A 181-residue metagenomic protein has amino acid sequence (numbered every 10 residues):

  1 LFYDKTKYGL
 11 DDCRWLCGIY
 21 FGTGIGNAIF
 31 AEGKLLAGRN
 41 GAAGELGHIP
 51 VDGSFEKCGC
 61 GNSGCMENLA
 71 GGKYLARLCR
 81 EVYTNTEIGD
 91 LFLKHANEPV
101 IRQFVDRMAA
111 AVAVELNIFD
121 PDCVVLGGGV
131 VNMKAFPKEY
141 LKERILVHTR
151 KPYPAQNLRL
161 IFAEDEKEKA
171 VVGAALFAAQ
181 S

Functional and structural regions predicted by a protein language model:
F2-D12, L35, P50-K57, N62-S181: ATP-binding/phosphotransfer module of carbohydrate and carboxylate kinases, centering on a glycine-rich
L16-Y20, G26, V125: Short glycine-aspartate micro-motif
G22-G24, V130-V131: Short glycine-rich anion-binding loops that position phosphate/pyrophosphate groups of nucleotides and phosphorylated
I25-G26, K57: Histidine-centered metal-chelating micro-motifs
N27-A28, A109: Small-residue (primarily alanine) positions within well-ordered alpha-helices, especially packing/interaction faces
A31-E32: A cytosolic small-molecule/anion-sensing beta-strand core signal
A42-V51: Short, intrinsically disordered, charge-biased short linear motifs at domain edges
